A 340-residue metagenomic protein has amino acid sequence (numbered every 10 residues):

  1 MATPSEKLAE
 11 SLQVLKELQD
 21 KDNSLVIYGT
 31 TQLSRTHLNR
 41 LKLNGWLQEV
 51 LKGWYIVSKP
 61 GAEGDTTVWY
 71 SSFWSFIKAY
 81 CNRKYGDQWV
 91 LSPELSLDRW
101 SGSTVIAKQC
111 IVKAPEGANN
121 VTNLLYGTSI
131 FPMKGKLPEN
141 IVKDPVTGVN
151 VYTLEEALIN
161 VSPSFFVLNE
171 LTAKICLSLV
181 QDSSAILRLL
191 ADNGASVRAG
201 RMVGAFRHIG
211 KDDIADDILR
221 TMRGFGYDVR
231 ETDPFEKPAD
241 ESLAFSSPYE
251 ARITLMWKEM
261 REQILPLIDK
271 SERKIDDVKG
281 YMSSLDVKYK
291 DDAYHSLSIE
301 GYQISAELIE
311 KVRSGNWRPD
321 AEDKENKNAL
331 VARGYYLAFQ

Functional and structural regions predicted by a protein language model:
M1-S5, P138-Q263, K274-S283, K324 (+1 more regions): Hydrophobic alpha-helical interaction segments
A2-Q88, G127: Short beta-edge/loop segments at beta->alpha junctions of small alpha/beta modules that act as binding/recognition
L38, V50-G53, C81-N120: Short helix-loop-helix/strand-helix junction enriched in hydrophobic and basic residues
K42, S101, P163-V167, G194 (+5 more regions): Hydrophobic/aromatic-lined pockets within catalytic cores
S92-L95, S101-K113, T254, P266-L285: Extended, Lys/Arg-enriched charged tracts that mediate electrostatic binding to polyanionic substrates
S96, L158, A293, Y335: A residue-level signal for conserved active-site and pocket-lining positions in enzyme catalytic cores
A118-N120, L125-T128: Surface-facing alpha-helical segments and adjacent helix-coil boundary elements at the starts of domains
G226-F235, E272, K279-S283, H295-Q340: Active-site core of Fic-domain adenylyltransferases
